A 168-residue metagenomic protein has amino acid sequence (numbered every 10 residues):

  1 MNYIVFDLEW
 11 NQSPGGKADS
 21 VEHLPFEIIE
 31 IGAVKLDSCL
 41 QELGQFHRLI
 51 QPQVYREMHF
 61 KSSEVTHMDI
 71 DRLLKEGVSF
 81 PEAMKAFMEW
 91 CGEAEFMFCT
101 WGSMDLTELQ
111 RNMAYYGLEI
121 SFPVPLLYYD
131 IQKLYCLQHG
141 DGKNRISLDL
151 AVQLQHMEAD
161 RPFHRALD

Functional and structural regions predicted by a protein language model:
M1-L40: Entry/capping segment at the start of metal-dependent catalytic domains with acidic active-site entry clusters
F26-I31, K35-M68, M88-D168: Metal-dependent phosphoesterase core characteristic of DEDDh/y 3'-5' exonuclease domains
H67-G77: Glycine-rich phosphate-binding "P-loop"
K75-K85: Glycine-rich, highly charged phosphate/nucleotide-binding loops
